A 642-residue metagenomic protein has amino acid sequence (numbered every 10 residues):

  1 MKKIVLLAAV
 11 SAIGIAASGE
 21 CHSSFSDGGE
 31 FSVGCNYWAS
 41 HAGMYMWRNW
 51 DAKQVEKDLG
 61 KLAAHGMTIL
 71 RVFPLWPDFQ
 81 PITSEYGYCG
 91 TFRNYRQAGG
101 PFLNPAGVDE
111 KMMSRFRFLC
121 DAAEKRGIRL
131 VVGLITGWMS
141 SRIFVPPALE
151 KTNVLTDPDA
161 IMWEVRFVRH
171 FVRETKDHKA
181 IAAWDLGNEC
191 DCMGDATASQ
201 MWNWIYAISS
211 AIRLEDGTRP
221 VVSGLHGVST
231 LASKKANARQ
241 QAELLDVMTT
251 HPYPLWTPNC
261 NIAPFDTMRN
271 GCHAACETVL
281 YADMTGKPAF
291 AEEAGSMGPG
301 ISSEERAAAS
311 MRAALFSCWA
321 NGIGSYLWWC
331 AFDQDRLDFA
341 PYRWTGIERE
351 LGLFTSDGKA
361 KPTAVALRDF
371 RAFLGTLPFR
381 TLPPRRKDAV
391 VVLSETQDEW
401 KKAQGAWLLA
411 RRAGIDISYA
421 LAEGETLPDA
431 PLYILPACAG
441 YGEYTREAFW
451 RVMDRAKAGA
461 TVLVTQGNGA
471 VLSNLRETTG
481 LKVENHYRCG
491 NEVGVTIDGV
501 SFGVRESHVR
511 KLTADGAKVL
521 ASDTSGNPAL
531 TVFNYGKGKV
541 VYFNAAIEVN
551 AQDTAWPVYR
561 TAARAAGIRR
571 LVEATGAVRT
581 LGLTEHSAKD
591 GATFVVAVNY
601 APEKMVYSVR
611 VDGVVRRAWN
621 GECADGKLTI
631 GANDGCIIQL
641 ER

Functional and structural regions predicted by a protein language model:
I4-A12: Sec-dependent N-terminal signal peptides
F25-L245: Active-site mouth of glycoside hydrolases
Q54-D58, R166-V172, V228-R239, G271-Y281 (+4 more regions): Alpha-helical scaffolding within the catalytic cores of extracellular/periplasmic polymer-degrading hydrolases
S199, L214, T218-L225, S229-P299 (+2 more regions): Glycoside hydrolase catalytic-domain groove-lining segments
A294, A307-T345: Substrate-binding cleft of secreted/luminal carbohydrate-active enzymes
A331-D388, G405: Aromatic-rich peripheral "rim/lid" segments of glycoside hydrolase catalytic domains that contact and position glycan
V365-L432, K589, A632: Aromatic-Pro/Gly-enriched surface loop or interdomain linker that acts as a lid/target-recognition segment
G440-R642: A conserved amphipathic helix/loop scaffold that creates a polar/acidic microenvironment used either to coordinate
